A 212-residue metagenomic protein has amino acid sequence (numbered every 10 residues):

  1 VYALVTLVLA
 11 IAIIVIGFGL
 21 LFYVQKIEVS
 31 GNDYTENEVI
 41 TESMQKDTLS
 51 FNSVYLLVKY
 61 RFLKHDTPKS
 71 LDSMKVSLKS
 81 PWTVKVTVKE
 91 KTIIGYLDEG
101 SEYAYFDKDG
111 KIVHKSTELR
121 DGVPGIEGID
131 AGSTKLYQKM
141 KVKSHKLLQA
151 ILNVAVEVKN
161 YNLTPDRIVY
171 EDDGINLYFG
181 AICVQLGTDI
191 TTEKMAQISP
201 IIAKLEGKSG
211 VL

Functional and structural regions predicted by a protein language model:
V1-V15, F22, E38-F51, D72-L212: Charged, solvent-exposed interaction patches on well-folded alpha/beta domains that mediate macromolecular contacts
V15-G17, K59-H65, E157: Short aromatic-glycine motifs in intrinsically disordered, low-complexity regions
Q25: Residue-level signal for beta-strand positions within conserved beta-sheet cores that form or flank
V29: Extended, alpha-helix-rich binding/interface surfaces that flank or overlap catalytic cores and mediate recognition
L49-L63, K69: Acidic, low-complexity glycine/serine/threonine-rich segments
